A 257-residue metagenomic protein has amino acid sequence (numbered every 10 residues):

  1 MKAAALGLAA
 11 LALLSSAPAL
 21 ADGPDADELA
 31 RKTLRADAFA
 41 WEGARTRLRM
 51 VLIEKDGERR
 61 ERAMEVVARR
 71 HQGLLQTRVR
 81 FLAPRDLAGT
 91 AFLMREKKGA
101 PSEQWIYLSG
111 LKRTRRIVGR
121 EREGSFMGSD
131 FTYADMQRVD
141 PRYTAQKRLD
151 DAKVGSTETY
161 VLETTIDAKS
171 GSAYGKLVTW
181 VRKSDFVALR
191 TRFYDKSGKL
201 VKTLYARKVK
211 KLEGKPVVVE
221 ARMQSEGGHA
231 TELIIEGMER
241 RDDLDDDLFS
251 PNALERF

Functional and structural regions predicted by a protein language model:
M1-G7: Bacterial N-terminal signal peptides that target proteins for export
S16-P18: N-terminal signal peptide c-region/cleavage motif recognized by signal peptidases
L20-P24: Boundary of Sec targeting at the N-terminus
A26-G110: N-terminal mature ectodomain segment of secretory-pathway/periplasmic proteins
D27-L29, R60-E61, M136-L149, G198-T203: A short, amphipathic edge element
V66-R69, K147-K153, R207-V209: Short amphipathic beta-strand and strand-loop transition segments with alternating hydrophobic
L82, L93-R95, E103-Y107, R113-I117 (+2 more regions): Gly/Pro-enriched, hydrophobic low-complexity segments that function as extracytoplasmic propeptides/linkers
R256-F257: Short, solvent-exposed mixed-charge patches
